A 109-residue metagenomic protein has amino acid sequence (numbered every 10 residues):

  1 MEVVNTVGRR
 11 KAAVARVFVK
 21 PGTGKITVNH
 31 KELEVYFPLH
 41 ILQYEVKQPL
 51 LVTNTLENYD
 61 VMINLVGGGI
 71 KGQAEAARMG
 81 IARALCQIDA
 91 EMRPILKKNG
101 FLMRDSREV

Functional and structural regions predicted by a protein language model:
M1-K11, A15-V66, K71, E75-V109: Structured, basic alpha/beta domains of bacterial-type, RNA-associated proteins
